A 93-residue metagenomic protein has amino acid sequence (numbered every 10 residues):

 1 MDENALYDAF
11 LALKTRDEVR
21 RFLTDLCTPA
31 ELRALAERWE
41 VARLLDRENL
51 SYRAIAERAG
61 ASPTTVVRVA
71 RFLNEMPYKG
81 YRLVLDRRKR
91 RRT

Functional and structural regions predicted by a protein language model:
M1-L13: General nucleic-acid-binding
A5, R21, E40-R43: Amphipathic alpha-helical interaction segments
V19-R38: Short, Lys/Arg-enriched anionic-surface-contact patches
L35-L50: Short, amphipathic alpha-helical "recognition" segments used to contact nucleic acids or chromatin
R53-G60, V66: Short alpha-helical "recognition helix" segments of helix-turn-helix
A70-L73: DNA major-groove recognition helix of helix-turn-helix
K79, L83-T93: Intrinsically disordered, low-complexity basic tails/linkers immediately adjacent to helix-turn-helix/homeobox/MYB/SANT
